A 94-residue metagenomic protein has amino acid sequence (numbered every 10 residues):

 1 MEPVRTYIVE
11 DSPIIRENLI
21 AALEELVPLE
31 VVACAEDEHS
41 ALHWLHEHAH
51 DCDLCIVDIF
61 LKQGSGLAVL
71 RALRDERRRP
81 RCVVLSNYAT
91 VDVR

Functional and structural regions predicted by a protein language model:
E10: Conserved acidic carboxylate
P13-A33: Two-component/phosphorelay signaling modules centered on CheY-like receiver
C34-L54: Acidic, metal-coordinating helix/loop segments flanking the phosphotransfer/catalytic sites of two-component signaling
D37, Q63-A68: Acidic catalytic/metal-coordinating carboxylates
D58-I59: Active-site residues of response regulator receiver
K62, Y88-D92: Negatively charged, flexible loop motifs adjacent to catalytic sites in prokaryotic signal transduction proteins
L67-R79: Short amphipathic alpha-helix used as the core "switch/output" element in two-component signaling
